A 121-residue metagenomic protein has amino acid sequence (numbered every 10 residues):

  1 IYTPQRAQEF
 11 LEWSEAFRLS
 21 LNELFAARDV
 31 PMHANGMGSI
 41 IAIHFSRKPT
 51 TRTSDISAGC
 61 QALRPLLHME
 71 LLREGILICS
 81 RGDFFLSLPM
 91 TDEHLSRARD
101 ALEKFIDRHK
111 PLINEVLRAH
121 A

Functional and structural regions predicted by a protein language model:
I1-A121: Conserved N-terminal phosphate-binding loop of PLP-dependent enzymes in the Aspartate aminotransferase
